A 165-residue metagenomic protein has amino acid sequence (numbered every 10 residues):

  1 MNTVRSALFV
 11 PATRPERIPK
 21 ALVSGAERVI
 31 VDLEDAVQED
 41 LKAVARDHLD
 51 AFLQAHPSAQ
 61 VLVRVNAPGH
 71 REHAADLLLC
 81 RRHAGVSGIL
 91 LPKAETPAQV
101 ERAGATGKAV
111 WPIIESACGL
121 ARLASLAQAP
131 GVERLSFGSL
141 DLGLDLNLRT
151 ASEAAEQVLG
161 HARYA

Functional and structural regions predicted by a protein language model:
N2-A165: Conserved alpha/beta-domain cores
